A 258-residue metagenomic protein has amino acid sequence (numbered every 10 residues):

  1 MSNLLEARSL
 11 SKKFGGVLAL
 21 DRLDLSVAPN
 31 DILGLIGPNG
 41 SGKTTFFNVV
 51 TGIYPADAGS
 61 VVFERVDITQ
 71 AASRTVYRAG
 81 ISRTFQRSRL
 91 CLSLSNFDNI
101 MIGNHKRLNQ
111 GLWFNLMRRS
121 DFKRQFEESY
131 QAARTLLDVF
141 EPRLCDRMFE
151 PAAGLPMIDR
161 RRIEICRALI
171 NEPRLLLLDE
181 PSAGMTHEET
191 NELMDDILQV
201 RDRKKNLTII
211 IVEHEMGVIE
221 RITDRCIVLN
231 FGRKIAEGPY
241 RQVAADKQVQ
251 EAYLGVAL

Functional and structural regions predicted by a protein language model:
S2-L258: Glycine-rich phosphate-binding loops of nucleotide-dependent enzymes
